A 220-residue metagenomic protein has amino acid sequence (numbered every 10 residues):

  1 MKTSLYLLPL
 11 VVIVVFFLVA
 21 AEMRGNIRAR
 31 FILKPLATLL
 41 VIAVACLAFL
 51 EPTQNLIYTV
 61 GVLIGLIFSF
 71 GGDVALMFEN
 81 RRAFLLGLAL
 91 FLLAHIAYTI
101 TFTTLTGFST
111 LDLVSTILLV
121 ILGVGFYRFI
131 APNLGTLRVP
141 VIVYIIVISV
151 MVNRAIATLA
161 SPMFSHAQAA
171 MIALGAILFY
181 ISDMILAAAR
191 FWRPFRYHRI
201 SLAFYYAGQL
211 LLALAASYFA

Functional and structural regions predicted by a protein language model:
M1-A220: Polytopic alpha-helical membrane-helix bundles and their juxtamembrane interface segments in multi-pass membrane
